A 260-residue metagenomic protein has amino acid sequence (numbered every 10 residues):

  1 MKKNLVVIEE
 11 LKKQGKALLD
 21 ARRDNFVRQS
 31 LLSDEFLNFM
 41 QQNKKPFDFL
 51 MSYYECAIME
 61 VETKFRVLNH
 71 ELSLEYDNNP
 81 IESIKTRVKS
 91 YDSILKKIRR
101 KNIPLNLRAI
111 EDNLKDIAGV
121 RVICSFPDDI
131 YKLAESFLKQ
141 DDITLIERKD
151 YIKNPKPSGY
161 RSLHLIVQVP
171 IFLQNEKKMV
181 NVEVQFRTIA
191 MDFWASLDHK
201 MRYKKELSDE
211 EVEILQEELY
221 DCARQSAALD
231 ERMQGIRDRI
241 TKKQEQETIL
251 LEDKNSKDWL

Functional and structural regions predicted by a protein language model:
K3-I58, F65-E71, V182-L260: An acidic, glycine-/histidine-flanked metal-binding catalytic module
V7, Y91, T144-E147: Flexible linker/loop signature enriched in Pro/Ser/Thr and Pro/Gly
V27, F49-Y53, I81-T86, I110-E111 (+1 more regions): Glycine-rich, low-complexity intrinsically disordered segments
L50, Y54, I58, Y91 (+2 more regions): Generic alpha-helical secondary structure
A57-E62, R66-I103: Surface-exposed, low-hydrophobicity interaction/linker segments
L105-L114: Short, flexible, solvent-exposed loop/turn segments with mixed acidic/basic and small polar residues
E111, C124-M233: Long beta-strand-rich cores associated with HINT superfamily self-processing modules
I117-C124: Terminal, regulation- and interaction-focused segments at domain boundaries
